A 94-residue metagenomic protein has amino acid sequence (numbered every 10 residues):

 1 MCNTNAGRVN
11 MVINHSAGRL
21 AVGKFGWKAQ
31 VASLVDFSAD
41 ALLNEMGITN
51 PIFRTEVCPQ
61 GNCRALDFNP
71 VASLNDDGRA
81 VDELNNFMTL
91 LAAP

Functional and structural regions predicted by a protein language model:
M1-P94: Periplasmic c-type cytochrome electron-transfer domains
